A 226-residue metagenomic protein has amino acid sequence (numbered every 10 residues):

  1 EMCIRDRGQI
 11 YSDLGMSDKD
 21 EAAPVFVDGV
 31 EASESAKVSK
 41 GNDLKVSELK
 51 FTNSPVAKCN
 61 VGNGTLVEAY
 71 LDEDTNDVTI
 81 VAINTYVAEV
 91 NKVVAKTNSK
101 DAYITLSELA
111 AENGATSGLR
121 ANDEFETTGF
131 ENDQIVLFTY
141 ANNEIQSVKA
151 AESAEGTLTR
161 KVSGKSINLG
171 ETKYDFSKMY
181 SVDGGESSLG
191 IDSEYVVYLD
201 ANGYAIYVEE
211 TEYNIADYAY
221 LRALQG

Functional and structural regions predicted by a protein language model:
E1, R5-G226: ...the same signal can extend to comparable exposed beta-sheet modules with similar sequence chemistry even outside
